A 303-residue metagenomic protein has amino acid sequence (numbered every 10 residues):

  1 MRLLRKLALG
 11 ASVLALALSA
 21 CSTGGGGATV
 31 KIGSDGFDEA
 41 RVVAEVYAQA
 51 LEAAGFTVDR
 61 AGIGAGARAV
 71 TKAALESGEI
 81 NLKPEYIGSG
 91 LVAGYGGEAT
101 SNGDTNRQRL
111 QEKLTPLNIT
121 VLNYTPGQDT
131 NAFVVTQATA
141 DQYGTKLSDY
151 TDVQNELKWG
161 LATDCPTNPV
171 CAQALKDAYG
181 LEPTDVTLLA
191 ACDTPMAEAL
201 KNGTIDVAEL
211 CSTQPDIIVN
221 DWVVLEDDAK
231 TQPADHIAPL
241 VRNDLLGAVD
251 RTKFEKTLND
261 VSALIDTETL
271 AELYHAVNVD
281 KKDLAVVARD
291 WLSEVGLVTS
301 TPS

Functional and structural regions predicted by a protein language model:
A17-A20: C-terminal motif of bacterial Sec signal peptides marking the signal peptidase cleavage site
S22-G25: Bacterial signal peptide processing site
G27-E39, Y47, F56-G62, N155-L161 (+1 more regions): Short, well-ordered beta-strand elements
D38, R60-A73, G90, T184-E198: Short helix-initiation/N-cap motifs at beta->coil->alpha
N81, N155-D228: Ligand-binding pocket segment of bilobal, Venus flytrap-like solute-binding proteins
G94-L122, T204, D216-K230: Ligand-binding "clamshell"
G103-W159, A263-T267: A conserved helix-loop-strand patch within extracytoplasmic ligand-binding domains of the periplasmic binding
N131-D141, H236-D250: A bilobed periplasmic-binding-protein/Venus flytrap-type ligand-binding module shared by bacterial periplasmic
